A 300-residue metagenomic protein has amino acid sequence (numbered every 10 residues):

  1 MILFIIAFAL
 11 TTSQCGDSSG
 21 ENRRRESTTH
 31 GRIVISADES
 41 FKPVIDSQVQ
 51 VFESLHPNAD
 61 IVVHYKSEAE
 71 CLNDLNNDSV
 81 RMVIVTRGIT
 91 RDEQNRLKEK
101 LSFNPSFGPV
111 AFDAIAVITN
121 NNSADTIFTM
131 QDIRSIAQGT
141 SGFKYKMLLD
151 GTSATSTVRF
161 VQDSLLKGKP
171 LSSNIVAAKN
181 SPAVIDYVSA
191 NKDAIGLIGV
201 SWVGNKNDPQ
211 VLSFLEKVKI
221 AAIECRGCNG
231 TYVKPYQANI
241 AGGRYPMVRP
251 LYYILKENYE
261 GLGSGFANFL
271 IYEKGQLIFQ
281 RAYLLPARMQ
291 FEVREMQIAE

Functional and structural regions predicted by a protein language model:
M1-A9: Sec-dependent N-terminal signal peptides
I6, H64, F107-P109: Short beta-strand
L10-Q14: C-terminal motif of bacterial Sec signal peptides marking the signal peptidase cleavage site
C15-H56, G108-D113, I118-E300: Exported/periplasmic ABC-transporter solute-binding proteins
N58-L72: Central regulatory/effector-binding core of bacterial HTH transcription factors
K66, I84-R87, D92, K179 (+1 more regions): Short beta-strand and adjacent tight-turn residues that come in two discontinuous sequence segments and form the edges
A69-K100: Pocket-flanking alpha-helical
S102-S106: Periplasmic N-terminal soluble interaction domains immediately after the signal peptide in Gram-negative
